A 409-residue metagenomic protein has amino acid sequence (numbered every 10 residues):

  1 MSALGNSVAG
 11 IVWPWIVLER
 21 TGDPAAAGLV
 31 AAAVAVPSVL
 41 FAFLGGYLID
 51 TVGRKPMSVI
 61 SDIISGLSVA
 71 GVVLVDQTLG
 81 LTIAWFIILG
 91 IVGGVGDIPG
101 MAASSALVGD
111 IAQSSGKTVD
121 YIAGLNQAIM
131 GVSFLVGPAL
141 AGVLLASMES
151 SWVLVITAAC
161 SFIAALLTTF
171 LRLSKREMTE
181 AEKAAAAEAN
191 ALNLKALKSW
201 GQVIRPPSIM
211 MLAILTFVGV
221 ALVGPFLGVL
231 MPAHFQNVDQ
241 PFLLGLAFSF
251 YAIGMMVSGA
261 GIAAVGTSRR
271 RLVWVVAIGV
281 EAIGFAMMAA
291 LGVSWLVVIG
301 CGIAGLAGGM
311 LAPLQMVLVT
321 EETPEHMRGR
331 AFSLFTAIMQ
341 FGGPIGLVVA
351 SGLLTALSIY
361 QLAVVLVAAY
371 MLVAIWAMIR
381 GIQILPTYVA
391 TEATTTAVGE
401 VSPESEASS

Functional and structural regions predicted by a protein language model:
M1-G10, V34-Y47, G53-S65, W85-V143 (+4 more regions): Substrate-agnostic recognition of the 12-TM MFS/MFS-like secondary transporter fold
D23-A31, V119, D239-F248: Juxtamembrane helix-start elements in MFS-like secondary transporters
L40-L44, T51, K55-S58, M231-S409: C-terminal transmembrane bundle of multi-pass solute transporters/carriers
I63-G80, V280-G292: C-terminal ends and interior cores of transmembrane alpha-helices in multi-pass membrane transporters/permeases
L81-L89, M211-L212, W295-C301: Short hydrophobic/alpha-helical segments at membrane-entry points of transmembrane helices in Major Facilitator
I83-G94, T118-E182, G245, S249-F250 (+2 more regions): Hydrophobic alpha-helical transmembrane segments
M148-V155, G201-A260: A single, central transmembrane helix in multi-pass transporters
S174-I214, E400: Juxtamembrane intracellular "pre-TM" segments in multi-pass secondary transporters
